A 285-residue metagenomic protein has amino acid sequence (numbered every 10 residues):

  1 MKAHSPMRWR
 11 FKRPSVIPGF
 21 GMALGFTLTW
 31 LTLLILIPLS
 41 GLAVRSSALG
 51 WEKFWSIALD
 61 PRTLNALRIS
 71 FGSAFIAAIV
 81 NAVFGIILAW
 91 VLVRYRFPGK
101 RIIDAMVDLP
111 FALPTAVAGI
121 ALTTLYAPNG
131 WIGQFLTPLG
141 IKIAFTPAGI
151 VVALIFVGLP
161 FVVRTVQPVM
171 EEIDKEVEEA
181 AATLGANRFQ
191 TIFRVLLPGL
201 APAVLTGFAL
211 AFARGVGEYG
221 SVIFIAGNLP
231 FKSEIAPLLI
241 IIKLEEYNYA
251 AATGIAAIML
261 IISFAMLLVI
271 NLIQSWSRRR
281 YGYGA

Functional and structural regions predicted by a protein language model:
P6-M7, M22-F26, I37, G99 (+3 more regions): C-terminal transmembrane helix and the adjacent membrane-cytosol boundary/short C-terminal tail of inner/organellar
P6-V16, F54, I76-V107, I120 (+3 more regions): Transmembrane-helix boundary motif in ABC transporter permease subunits
M7-S15, W51-L59, L64, G99-K100 (+3 more regions): Membrane-interfacial helix termini and adjacent extracytoplasmic/periplasmic loops of multi-pass transporters
W9-I17, G21, L42-I79, R94-Y95 (+1 more regions): Periplasmic/extracellular loop-to-transmembrane helix junction in inner-membrane transport proteins
S15-G19, F54, P61, Y219-V269 (+1 more regions): Interhelical loop and adjacent transmembrane-helix boundary motif in polytopic membrane transport permeases
L24-W30, L109, F156-D174, R188-S221 (+2 more regions): Transmembrane alpha-helices
L33, R68, G72-F84, L88 (+5 more regions): Hydrophobic alpha-helical transmembrane segments of multipass integral membrane proteins, especially permease/channel
A112-G119: Transmembrane alpha-helices and adjacent helix-loop boundaries
